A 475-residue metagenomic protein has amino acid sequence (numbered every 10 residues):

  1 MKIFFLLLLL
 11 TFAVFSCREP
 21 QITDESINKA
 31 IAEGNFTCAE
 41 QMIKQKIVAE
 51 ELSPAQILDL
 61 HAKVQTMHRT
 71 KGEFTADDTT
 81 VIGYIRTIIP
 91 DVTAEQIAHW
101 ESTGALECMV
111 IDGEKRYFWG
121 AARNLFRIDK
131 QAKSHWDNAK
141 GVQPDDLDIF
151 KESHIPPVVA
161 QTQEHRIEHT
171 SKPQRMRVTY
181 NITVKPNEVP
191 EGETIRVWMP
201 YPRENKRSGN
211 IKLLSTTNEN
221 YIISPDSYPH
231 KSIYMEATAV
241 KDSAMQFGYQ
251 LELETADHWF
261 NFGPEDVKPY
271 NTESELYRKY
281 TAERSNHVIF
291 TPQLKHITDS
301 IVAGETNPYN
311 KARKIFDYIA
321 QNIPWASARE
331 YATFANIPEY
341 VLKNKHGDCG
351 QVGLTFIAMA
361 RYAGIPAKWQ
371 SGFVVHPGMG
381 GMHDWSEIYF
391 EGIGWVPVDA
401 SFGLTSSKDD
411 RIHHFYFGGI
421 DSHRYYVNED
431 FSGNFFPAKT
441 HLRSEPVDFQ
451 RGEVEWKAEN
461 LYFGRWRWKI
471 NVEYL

Functional and structural regions predicted by a protein language model:
K2, F12-Q21: Bacterial Sec-dependent signal peptides at the C-terminal "C-region" and cleavage site
G34, P225-S232, K241-K343: Acidic low-complexity segments
M42-I43: Inward-facing hydrophobic residues that define packing positions of alpha-helical scaffold repeats
H61-W259: Intrinsically disordered, low-complexity N-terminal segments that are enriched in acidic
A303-W385, Y389-E391, S406-D409, H413-F417 (+1 more regions): Active-site neighborhood of thiol-dependent amide/isopeptide-bond enzymes
Y362, V374, G378-L475: Active-site rim recognition segments
